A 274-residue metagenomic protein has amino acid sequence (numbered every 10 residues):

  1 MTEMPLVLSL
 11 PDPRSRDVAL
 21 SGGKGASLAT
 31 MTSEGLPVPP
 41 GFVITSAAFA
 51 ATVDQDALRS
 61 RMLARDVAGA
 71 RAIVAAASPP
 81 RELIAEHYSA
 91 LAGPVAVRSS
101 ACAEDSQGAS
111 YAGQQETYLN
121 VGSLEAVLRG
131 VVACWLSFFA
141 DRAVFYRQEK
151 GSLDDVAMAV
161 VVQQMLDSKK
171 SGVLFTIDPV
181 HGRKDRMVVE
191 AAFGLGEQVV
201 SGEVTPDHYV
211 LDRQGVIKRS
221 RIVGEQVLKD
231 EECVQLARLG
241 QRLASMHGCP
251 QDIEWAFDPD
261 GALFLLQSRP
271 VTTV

Functional and structural regions predicted by a protein language model:
M1-V161, Q241-G248, D252, P259 (+2 more regions): N-terminal beta-alpha lobe that positions the nucleotide/phosphoryl donor in ATP/NTP-coupled carboxylate activation
P13-R16, T32, E104, V173 (+3 more regions): Hydrophobic alpha-helical context, especially transmembrane and signal-peptide helices
T117-R213: NTP-handling and nucleic-acid-processing catalytic cores
R186, E190-D258, R269: Conserved catalytic alpha/beta cores of large enzymes that bind or transform nucleotide phosphates and polynucleotides
